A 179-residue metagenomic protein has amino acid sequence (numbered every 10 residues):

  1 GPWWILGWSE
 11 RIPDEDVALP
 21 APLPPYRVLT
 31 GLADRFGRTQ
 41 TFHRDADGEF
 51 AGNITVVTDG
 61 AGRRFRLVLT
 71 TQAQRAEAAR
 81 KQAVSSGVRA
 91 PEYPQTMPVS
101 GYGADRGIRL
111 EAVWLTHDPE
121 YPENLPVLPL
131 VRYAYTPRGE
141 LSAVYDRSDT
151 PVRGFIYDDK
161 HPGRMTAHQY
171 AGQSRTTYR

Functional and structural regions predicted by a protein language model:
G1-R179: Extended charged/polar low-complexity repeat regions
